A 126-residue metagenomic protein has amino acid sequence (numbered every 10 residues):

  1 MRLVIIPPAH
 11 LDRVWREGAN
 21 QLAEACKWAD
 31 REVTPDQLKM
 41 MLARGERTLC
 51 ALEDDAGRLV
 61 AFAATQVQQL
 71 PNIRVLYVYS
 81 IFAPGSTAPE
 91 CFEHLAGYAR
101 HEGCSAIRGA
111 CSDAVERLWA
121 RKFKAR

Functional and structural regions predicted by a protein language model:
M1-I6, A63, A125-R126: Generic structural motif
M1-V33: Short amphipathic alpha-helix that is part of the acyltransferase structural core
L3, C50-L52, I107: Hydrophobic beta-strand residues in large extracellular and virion-surface proteins
K27-R47: Active-site rim helix/loop that mediates acceptor-substrate recognition in acyltransferases
L42, D55, G97-A99: Structural motif
R44-S86: Conserved donor-binding loop and adjoining core beta-sheet/short helix segment in diverse acyl/aminoacyl transferases
E46-R47, A120-R126: Short glycine-aromatic motifs
P71-F123: Acyl-donor binding region in acyl/amide transferases
